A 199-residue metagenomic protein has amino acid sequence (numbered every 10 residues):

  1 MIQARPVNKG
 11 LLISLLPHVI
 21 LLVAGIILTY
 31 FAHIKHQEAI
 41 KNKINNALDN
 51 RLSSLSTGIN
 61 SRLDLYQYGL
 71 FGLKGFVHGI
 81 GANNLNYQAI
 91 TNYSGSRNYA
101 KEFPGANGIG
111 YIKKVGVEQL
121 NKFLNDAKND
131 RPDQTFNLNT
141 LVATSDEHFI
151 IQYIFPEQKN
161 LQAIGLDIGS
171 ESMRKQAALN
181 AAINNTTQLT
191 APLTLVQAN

Functional and structural regions predicted by a protein language model:
Q3-E38: Extreme N-terminal signal-anchor transmembrane helix of membrane signaling/transducer proteins, especially in bacteria
K9, I13, I34, E38 (+4 more regions): Residues at structural and domain junctions
L16, Y30-K35, Y68-L73, F149-Q152 (+1 more regions): A broad, low-specificity signal for short, low-complexity segments enriched in glycine/proline and polar/charged
V23-I26, I59, G116, N129: Short linear sequence motifs
K35-Y68, K74, H78-G81: Juxtamembrane membrane-water interface segments immediately C-terminal to a transmembrane helix
N45-S53, H78-N199: Intrinsically disordered, low-complexity polar/acidic regions
